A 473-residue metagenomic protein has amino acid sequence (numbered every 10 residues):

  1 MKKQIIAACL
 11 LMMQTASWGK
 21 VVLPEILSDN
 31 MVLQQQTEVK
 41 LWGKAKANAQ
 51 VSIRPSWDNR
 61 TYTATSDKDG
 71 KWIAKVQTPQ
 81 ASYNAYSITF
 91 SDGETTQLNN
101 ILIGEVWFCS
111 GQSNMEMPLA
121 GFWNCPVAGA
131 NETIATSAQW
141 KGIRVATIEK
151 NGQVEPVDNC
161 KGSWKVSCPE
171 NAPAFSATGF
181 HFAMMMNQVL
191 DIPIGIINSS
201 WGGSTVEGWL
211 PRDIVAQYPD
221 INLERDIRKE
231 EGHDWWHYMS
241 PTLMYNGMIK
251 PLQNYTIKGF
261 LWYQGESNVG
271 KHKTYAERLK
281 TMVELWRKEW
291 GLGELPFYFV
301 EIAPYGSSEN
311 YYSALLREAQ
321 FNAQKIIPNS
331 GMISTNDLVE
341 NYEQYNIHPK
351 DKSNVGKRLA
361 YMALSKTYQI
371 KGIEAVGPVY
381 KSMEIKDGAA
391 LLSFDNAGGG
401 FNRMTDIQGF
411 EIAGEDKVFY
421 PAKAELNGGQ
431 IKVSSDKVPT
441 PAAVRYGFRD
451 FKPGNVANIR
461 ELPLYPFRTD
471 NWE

Functional and structural regions predicted by a protein language model:
M1-V22: Bacterial Sec-dependent N-terminal signal peptides
K20-E473: Cell-envelope and extracellular/periplasmic
